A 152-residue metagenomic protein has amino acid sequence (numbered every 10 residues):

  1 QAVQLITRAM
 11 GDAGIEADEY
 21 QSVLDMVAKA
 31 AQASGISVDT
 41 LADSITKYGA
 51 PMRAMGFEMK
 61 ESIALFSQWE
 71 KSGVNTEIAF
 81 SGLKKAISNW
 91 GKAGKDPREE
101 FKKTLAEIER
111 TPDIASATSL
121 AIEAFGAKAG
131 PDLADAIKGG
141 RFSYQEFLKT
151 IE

Functional and structural regions predicted by a protein language model:
Q1-I151: Amphipathic alpha-helical interface segments used for oligomerization, scaffolding, and membrane association
